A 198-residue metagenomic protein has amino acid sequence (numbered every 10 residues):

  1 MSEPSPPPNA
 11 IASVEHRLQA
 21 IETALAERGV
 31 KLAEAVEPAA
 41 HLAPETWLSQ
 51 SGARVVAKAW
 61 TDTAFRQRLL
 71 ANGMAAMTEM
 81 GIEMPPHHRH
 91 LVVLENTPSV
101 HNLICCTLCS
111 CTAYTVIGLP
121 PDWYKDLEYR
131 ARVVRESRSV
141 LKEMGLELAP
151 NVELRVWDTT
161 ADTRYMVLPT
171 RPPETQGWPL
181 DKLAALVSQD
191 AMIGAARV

Functional and structural regions predicted by a protein language model:
S2-V198: Terminal, compositionally biased segments used for targeting/anchoring and flexible tails
